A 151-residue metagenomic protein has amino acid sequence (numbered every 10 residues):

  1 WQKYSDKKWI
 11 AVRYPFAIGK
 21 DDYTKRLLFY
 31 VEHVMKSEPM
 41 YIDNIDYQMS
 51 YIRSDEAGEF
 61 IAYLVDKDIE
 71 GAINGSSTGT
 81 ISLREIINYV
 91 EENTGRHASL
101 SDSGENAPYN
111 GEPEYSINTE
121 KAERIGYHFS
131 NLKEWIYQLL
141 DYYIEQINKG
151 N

Functional and structural regions predicted by a protein language model:
W1-K20: Conserved beta-loop-beta element that borders a ligand/cofactor-binding pocket
W1-Q2, V34, K121-E123: Structural element of the ATP-grasp superfamily
A11, Y51, T80, S116-I117: Short aromatic/basic micro-patch
D21, Q48-E56, I73-N93, S130 (+1 more regions): Substrate-binding strand-loop-helix patch in Rossmann-like NAD(P)-dependent oxidoreductase/epimerase domains
V31-Y41, D46-G75: Alpha-helical substrate-binding/gating segment
S54, N88, A107-E134, N148: Conserved C-terminal active-site "lid" loop/helix of NAD(P)H-dependent oxidoreductases that clamps the redox cofactor
F60-P113: Mid/C-terminal beta-alpha module of Rossmann-like enzyme folds, strongest in SDR-family dehydrogenases/epimerases
I61-V65, V90, T119, I136-Y143: Hydrophobic "lid"/C-terminal helical patch of Rossmann-like NAD(P)-dependent dehydrogenase/epimerase domains
